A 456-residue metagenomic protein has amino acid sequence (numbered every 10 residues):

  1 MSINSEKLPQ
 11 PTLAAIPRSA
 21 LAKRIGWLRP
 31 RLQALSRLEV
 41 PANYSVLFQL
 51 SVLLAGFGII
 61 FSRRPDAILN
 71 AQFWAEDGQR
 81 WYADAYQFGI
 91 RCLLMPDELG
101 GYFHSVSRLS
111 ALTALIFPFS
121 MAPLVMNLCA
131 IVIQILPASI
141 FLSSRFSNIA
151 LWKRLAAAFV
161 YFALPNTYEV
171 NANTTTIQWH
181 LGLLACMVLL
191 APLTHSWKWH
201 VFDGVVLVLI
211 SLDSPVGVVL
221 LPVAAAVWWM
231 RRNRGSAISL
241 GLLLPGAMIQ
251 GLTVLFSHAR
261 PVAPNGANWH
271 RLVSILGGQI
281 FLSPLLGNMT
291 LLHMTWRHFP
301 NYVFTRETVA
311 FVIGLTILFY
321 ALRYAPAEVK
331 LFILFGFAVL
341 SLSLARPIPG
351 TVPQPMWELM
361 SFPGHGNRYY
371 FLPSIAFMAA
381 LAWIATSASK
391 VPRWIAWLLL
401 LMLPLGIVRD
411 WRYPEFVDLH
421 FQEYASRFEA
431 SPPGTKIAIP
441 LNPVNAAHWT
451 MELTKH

Functional and structural regions predicted by a protein language model:
S2-T167, W197-K198, A226-M230, R234-G246 (+4 more regions): Intrinsically disordered, polar/acidic, low-complexity terminal segments
L54, S105, L109, V201 (+3 more regions): Hydrophobic, lipid-facing residues on alpha-helical transmembrane segments of integral membrane proteins
E76, R80, G101-S105, G217-L220 (+1 more regions): Short, well-structured alpha-helical interface segments that form or flank functional binding sites
C129-Q134, S139-I140, R145-L193, L212-D213 (+1 more regions): Membrane-interface micro-motifs in multi-pass membrane enzymes
Q178-W179, D203-G204, G217, S239-L244: The cytoplasmic-loop to transmembrane-helix boundary for the fourth helix
M187, W199-A226: Membrane-interface alpha helices of multi-pass inner-membrane proteins
V188-P192, L220, A224-W228, V312-Y320 (+1 more regions): Transmembrane alpha-helices and membrane-interface helical segments of multi-pass integral membrane enzymes
V201, V205-S211, S361-R368, K390-L399: Functional transmembrane helices that form membrane-embedded active or gating regions
